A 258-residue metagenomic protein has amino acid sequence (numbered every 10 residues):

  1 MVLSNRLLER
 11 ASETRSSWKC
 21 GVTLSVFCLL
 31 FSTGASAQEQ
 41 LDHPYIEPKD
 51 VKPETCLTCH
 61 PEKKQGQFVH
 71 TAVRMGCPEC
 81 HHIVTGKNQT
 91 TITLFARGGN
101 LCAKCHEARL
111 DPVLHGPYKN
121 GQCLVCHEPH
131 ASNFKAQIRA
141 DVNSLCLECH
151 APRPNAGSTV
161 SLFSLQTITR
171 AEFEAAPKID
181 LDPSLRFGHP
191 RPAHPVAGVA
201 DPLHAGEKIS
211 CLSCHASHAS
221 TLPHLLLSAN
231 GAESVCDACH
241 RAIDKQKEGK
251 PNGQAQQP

Functional and structural regions predicted by a protein language model:
M1-S16: N-terminal secretory signal peptides that target proteins for export/translocation
L3, G34-P258: Short sequence/structural segments immediately N-terminal
G21-S32: Bacterial N-terminal signal peptides
